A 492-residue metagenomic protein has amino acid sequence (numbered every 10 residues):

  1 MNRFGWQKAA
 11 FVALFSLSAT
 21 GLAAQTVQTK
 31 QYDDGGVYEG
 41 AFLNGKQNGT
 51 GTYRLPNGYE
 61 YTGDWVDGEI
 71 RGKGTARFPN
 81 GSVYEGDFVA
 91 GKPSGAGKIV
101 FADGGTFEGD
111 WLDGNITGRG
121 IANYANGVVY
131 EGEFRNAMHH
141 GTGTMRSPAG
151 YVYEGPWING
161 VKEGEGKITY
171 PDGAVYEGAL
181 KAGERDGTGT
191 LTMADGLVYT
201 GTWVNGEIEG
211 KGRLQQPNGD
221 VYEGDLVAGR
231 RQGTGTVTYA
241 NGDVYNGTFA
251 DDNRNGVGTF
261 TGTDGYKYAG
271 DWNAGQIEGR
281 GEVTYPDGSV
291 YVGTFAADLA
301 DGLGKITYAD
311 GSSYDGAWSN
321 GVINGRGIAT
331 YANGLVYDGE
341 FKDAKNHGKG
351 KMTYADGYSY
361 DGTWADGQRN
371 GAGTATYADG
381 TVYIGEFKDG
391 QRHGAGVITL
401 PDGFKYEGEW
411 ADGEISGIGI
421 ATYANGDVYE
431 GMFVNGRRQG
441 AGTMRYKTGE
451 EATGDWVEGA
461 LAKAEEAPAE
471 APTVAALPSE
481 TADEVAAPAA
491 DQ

Functional and structural regions predicted by a protein language model:
M1-F11: Bacterial N-terminal signal peptides that target proteins for export
A9-A19: Bacterial N-terminal signal peptides
G21-A24: Boundary at the C-terminal end of the N-terminal hydrophobic targeting segment
V27-A41: An edge-strand/N-cap motif at the start of beta-rich repeat modules
V37-Q47, E60-R71, Y84-S94, T106-I116 (+15 more regions): Conserved anchor residues at repeat-unit boundaries in beta-strand-based tandem repeats, strongest for the MORN repeat
T52, T75, K98-V100, I121 (+15 more regions): Extracellular beta-strand solenoid repeats
K463-Q492: Compositionally biased, proline/threonine/alanine/serine-rich low-complexity intrinsically disordered stretches
